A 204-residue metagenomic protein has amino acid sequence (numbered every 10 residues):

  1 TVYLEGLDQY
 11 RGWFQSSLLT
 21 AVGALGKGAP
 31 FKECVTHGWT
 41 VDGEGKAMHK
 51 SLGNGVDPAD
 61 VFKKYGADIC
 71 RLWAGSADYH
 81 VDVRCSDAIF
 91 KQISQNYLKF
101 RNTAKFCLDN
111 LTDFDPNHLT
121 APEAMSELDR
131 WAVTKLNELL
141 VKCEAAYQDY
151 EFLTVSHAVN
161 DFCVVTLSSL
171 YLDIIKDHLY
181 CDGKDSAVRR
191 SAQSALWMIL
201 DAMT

Functional and structural regions predicted by a protein language model:
Y3-R11: N-terminal catalytic cores of NTP/NDP-binding nucleotidyl/phosphoryl-transfer enzymes
G12-W13, K27-A29: A cross-taxa feature marking solvent-exposed loop/turn segments within ectodomains of secreted and single-pass membrane
F14, L18, L200-D201: Short, hydrophobic/amphipathic alpha-helical packing segments that form internal helix faces or helix-helix interfaces
S16-L25, V159: Alpha-helical support elements that line or immediately flank enzyme active sites and cofactor-binding pockets
G28-T204: Long, charged, mostly alpha-helical binding arms that flank functional sites
